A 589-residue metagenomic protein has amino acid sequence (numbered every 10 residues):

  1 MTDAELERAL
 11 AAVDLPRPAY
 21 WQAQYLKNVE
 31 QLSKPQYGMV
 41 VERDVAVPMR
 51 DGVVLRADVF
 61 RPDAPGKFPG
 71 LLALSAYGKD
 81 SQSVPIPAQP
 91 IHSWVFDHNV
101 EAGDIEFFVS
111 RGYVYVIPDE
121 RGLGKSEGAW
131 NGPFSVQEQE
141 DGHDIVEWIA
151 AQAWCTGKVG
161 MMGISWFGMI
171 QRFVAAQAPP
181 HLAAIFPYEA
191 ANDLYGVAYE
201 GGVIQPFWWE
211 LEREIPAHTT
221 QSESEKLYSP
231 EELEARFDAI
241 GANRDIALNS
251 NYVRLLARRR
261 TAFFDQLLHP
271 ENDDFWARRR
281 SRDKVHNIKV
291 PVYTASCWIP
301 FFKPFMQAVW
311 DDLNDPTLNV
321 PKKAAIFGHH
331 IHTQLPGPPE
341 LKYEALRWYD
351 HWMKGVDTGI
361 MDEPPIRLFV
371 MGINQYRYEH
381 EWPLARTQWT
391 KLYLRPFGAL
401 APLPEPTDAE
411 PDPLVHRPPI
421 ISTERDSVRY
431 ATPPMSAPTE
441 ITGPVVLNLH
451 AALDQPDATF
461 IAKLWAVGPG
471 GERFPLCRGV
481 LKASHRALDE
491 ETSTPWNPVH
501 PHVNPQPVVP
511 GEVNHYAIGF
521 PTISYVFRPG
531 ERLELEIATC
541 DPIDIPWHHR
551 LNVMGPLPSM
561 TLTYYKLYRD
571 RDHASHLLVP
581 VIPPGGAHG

Functional and structural regions predicted by a protein language model:
T2-P16, H98-I105, S110, A176-N287: Accessory cap/linker subdomain of secreted extracellular hydrolases
R8-K27, L32, E42, T317-L318 (+2 more regions): Glycine/threonine-rich phosphate-binding loop and adjacent beta-strand/alpha-helix elements that clamp
R50-R61, G70: A short loop-to-beta-strand scaffold at the N-terminal edge of the catalytic core in hydrolase folds
P65-A150, A198-G201, P469, P542 (+1 more regions): Cap/lid segment of the alpha/beta-hydrolase catalytic domain
A153-W166: Alpha/beta-hydrolase fold nucleophile elbow
G168-P179, L449: Short glycine-enriched nucleophile-adjacent loop and the immediately C-terminal alpha-helix near the catalytic center
I288, T294-S296: Short beta-strand/loop motif that positions the catalytic acidic residue of the alpha/beta-hydrolase fold
N314-I331: Catalytic histidine neighborhood in serine/cysteine hydrolases with alpha/beta-hydrolase-type architecture
